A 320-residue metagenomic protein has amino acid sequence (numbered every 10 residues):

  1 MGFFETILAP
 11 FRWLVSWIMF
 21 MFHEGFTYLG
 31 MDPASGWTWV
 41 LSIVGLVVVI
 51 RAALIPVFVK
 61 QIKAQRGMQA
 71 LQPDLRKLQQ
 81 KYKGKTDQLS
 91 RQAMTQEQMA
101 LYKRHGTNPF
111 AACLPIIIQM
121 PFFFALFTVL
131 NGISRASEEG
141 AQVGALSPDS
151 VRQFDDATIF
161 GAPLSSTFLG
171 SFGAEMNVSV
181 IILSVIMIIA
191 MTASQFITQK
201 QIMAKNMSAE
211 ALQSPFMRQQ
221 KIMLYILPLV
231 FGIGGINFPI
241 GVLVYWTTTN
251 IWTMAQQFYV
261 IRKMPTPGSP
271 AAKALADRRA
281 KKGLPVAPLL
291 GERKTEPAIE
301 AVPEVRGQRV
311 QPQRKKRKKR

Functional and structural regions predicted by a protein language model:
M1-S42, L146-S179: Interfacial loop/helix-cap signal at membrane boundaries in integral membrane proteins
F22, W37-I50, I55, I233: Hydrophobic single transmembrane helices highlighted by the model
A34-L46, L183, F216-Q220: Membrane-interface starts of transmembrane alpha-helices
I43, A112, G241-L243: Alpha-helical transmembrane segments and their helix-entry boundary regions
A52-M120, F196-V230, F258-I261: Membrane-interface amphipathic helices and adjacent TM-edge segments
F123-R135, E139-A274: Hydrophobic alpha-helical transmembrane segments and adjacent short intramembrane/lumenal linkers of inner/organellar
T253-R320: Cytosolic, positively charged, low-complexity intrinsically disordered regions immediately flanking transmembrane
